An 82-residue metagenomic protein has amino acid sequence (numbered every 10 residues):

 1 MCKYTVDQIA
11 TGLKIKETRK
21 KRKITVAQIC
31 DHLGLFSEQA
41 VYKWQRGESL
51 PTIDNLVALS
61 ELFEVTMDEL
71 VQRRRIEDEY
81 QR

Functional and structural regions predicted by a protein language model:
M1-R22: A short, Lys/Arg-rich alpha-helix, primarily the initiator
M1-T5, E61, V71-R82: Short, charged recognition helix plus adjacent turn of helix-turn-helix-like nucleic-acid-binding domains
K16, A27, V57: Residues within the helices of the helix-turn-helix
R19, C30-D31, S60: The alpha-helix within a helix-turn-helix
K20, G34, R46-E48, R75: Residue-level detection of the helix-turn-helix DNA-binding "recognition helix"
K23-K43: Short alpha-helical DNA-recognition segment
W44-Q45, N55, V71-R74: DNA major-groove recognition helix of helix-turn-helix
D54-E69: DNA major-groove recognition helix of helix-turn-helix/homeodomain DNA-binding modules
